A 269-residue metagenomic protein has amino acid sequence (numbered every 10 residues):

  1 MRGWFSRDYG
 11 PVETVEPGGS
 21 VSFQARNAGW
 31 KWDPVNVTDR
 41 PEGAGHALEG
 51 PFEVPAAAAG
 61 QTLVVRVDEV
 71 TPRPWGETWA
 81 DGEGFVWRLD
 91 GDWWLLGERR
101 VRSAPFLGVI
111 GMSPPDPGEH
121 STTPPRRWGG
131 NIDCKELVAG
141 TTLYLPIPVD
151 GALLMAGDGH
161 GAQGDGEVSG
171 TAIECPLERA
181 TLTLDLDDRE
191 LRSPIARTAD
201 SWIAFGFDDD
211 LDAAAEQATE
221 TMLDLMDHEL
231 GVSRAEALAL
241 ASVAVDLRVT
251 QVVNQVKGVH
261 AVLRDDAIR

Functional and structural regions predicted by a protein language model:
M1-E42: N-terminal, Lys/Arg-enriched amphipathic/low-complexity engagement segments that precede the first folded domain
M1-R7, P41-L48, H120-W128: Short, structured beta-strand/loop micro-motifs enriched in basic residues and often containing a Trp
G18, A57-G60, G140: Loop/turn positions that initiate beta-strands
N27-E69, T78-W79: Extended, compositionally biased flexible segments
A28-D39, V70-W79, G151-G161, T250-V253: Short, Lys/Arg- and Gly-enriched loop/turn segments at beta-strand edges
E69-A139, Y144: Intrinsically disordered, low-complexity linker/loop segments enriched in Gly/Pro and charged/polar residues
E190-L240: A hydrophobic, small-residue-rich beta->alpha segment in the mid-to-C-terminal subdomain of diverse proteins
